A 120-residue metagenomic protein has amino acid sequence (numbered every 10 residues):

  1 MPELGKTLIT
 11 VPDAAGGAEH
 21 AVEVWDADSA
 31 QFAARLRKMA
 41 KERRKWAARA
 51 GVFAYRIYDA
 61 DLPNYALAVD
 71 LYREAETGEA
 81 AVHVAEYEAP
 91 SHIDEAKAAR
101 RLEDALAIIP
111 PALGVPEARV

Functional and structural regions predicted by a protein language model:
M1-H83, Y87, P110: Non-catalytic accessory regions of SAM-dependent methyltransferases
A30, A34, A96-E103: Generic alpha-helical secondary structure signal
P63, L67-R73, A98-V120: Non-catalytic substrate-recognition/targeting regions of SAM-dependent transferases
A89-E95, P111: Glycine/alanine-rich phosphate-binding loops at beta-alpha junctions
